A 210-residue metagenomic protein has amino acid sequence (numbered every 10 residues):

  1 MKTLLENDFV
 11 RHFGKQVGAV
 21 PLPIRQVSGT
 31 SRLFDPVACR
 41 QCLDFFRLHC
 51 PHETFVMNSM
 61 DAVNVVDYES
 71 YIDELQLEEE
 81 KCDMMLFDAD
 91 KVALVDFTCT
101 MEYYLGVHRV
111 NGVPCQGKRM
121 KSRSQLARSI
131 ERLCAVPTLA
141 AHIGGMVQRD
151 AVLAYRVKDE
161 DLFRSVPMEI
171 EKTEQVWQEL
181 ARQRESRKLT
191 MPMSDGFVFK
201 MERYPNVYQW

Functional and structural regions predicted by a protein language model:
M1-E79: Basic, amphipathic N-terminal segments that precede the first structured/catalytic domain
C39-R47, E102-G112: An N-terminal domain-start capping segment
V66-M84, V107-G117, V136-L139: Short secondary-structure capping micro-motifs at structural edges
D73-Q76, T100-Y103, K158-F163: Short acidic, S/G/P-rich loop/turn micro-motifs used as interaction or catalytic elements
M84-L86, K91-Y103: Conserved catalytic cores of phosphodiester-cleaving nucleases, focusing on short active-site segments
R109-V157: Catalytic cores of nucleic-acid endonucleases
D150-P205, W210: Short, low-complexity, polybasic intrinsically disordered segments
